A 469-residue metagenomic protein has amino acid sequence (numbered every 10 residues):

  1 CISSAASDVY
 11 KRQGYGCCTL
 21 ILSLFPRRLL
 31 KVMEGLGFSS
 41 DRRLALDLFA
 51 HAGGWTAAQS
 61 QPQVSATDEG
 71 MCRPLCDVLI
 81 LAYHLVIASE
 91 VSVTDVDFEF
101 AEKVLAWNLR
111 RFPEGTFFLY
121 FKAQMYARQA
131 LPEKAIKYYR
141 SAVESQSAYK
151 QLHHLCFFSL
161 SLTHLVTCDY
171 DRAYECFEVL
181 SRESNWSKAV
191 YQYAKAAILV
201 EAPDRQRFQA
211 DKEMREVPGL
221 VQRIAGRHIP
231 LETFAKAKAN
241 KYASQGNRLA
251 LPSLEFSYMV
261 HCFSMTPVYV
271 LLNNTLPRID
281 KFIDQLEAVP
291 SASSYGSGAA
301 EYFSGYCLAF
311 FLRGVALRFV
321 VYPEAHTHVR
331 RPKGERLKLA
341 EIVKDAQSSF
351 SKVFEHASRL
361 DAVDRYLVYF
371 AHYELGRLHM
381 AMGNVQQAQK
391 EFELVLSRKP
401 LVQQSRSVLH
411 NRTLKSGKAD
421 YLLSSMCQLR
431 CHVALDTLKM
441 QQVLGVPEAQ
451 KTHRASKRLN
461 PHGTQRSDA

Functional and structural regions predicted by a protein language model:
C1-A6, Y10: Single conserved hydrophobic/aromatic residue that forms the stacking wall/gate of nucleotide- or nucleobase-binding
G14, I21, P74, L79-A82 (+8 more regions): "A position-specific structural signal for the A-helix of alpha-solenoid helical repeats
T19, P26, H84-V86, Y126 (+6 more regions): Residue at a conserved register position within TPR or TPR-like alpha-solenoid repeats
L22, I87, D95, Q129 (+5 more regions): Structural motif corresponding to the intra-repeat A-B loop/turn of tetratricopeptide repeats
E34-S39, L105-P113, S141-K150, E178-W186 (+4 more regions): Solenoid-like repeat scaffolds
R42, F98, P132, Y170 (+5 more regions): TPR-repeat structural position
R43-G53, L180-E183, A196-I224, V385-Q403: TPR/TPR-like (Sel1-like) alpha-helical repeat modules
